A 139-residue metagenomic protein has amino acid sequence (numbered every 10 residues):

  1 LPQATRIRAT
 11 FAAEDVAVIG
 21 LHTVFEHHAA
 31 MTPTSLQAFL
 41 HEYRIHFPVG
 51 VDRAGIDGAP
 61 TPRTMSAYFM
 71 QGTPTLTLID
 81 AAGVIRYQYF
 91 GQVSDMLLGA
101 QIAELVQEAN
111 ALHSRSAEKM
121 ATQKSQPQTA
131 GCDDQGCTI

Functional and structural regions predicted by a protein language model:
L1-Y43, A54-T64: Structural microenvironment flanking redox-active thiols in thiol-disulfide oxidoreductases
R8-F11, D15, Y43, V93 (+2 more regions): Sec/Tat-exported extracytoplasmic proteins
A30-T34, V93, C137: Short coil/turn linker and secondary-structure boundary residues
Y43-I45, V51-A103: Thiol/disulfide oxidoreductase modules built on the thioredoxin-like
A100-I139: Non-globular targeting/processing and membrane-anchoring segments
